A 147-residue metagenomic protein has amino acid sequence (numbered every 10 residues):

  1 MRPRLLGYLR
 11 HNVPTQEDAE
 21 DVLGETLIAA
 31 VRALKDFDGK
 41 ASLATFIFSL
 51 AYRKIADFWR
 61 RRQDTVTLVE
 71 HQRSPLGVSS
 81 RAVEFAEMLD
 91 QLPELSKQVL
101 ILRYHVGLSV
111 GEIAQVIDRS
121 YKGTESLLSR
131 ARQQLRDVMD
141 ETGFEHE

Functional and structural regions predicted by a protein language model:
M1-G7, K97: A short, charge-rich alpha-helical start-of-domain segment used by transcription regulators
L6-E25, V116, S120-K122, V138-E147: Short, charged helix-capping/linker segments at alpha-helix termini
G7, D21-I28, A41-R53: Structural recognition of an alpha-helix C-terminal capping motif at a helix-to-coil junction
R32-G39, S49-E70, V78, E141: Arg/Lys-rich amphipathic alpha helix in sigma70-family domain 2
Y52, A56, G111-H146: DNA-recognition helix of helix-turn-helix
E84-P93: Short amphipathic alpha-helical boundary/capping segments
V99-R103: A short pre-motif secondary-structure segment
